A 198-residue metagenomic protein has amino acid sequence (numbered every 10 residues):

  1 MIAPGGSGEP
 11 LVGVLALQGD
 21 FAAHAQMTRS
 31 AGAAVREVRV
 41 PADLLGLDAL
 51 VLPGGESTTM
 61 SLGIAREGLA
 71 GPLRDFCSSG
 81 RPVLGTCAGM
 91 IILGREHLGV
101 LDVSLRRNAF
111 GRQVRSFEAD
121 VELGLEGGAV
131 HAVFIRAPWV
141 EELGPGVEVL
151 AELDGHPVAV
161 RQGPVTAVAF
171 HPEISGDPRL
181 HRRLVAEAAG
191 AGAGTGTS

Functional and structural regions predicted by a protein language model:
M1-G6, W139-S198: C-terminal and late-domain segments of enzyme folds
M1-R66, D75, P178-S198: N-terminal beta1-alpha1 cap of cysteine-dependent amidohydrolase-like domains
L17, A88, F170: Cofactor-binding loop segments of dinucleotide-utilizing enzymes, especially the Rossmann-like FAD- and NAD(P)+-binding
A34-R36, H131, E148, T166: Conserved beta-strand segments of alpha/beta enzyme cores
V51-P53, L84, F134, A167-A169: Structural motif
E56-E122: Cysteine-nucleophile active-site neighborhood
E96-H156: Pocket-forming structural segment of enzyme catalytic cores
